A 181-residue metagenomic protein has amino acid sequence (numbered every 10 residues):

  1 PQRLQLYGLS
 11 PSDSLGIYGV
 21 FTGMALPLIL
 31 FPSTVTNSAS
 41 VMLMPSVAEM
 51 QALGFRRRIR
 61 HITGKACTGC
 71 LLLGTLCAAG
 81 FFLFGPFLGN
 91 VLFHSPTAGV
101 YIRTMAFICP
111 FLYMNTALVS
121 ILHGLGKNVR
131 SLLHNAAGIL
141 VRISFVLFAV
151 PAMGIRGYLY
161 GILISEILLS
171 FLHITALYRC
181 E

Functional and structural regions predicted by a protein language model:
P1, V119, F148, L163-E181: C-terminal transmembrane helix end/exit motif
R3, D13-T36, T68: Alpha-helical transmembrane segments of polytopic membrane transporters and translocases
I29-L53: Helix-loop junctions and terminal segments of transmembrane helices in multi-pass membrane transport/translocation
A66-A78: Selective transmembrane-helix segments that form parts of the transport pathway or gating/packing helices in multipass
L72, T104-F107, L133-V141, I164 (+1 more regions): Hydrophobic residues within alpha-helical transmembrane segments of multi-pass solute transporters/permease subunits
L76-H94: Short membrane-interface helical motifs at transmembrane helix boundaries in multi-pass membrane transporters
F107-A137: Membrane-interface junctions at transmembrane-helix termini in multi-pass inner-membrane proteins
G126-V129, I139-F171: Membrane-interface helix-loop junctions in multi-pass transport and translocation proteins
